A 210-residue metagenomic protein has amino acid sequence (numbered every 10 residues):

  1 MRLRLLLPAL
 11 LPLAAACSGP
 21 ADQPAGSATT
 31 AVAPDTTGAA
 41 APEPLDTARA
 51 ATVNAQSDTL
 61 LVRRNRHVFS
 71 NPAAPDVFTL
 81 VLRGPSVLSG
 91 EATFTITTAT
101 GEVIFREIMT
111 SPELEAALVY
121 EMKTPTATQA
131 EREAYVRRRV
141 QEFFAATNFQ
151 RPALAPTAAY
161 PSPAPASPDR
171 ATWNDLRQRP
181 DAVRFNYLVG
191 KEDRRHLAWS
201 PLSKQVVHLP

Functional and structural regions predicted by a protein language model:
M1-A15: Sec-dependent bacterial lipoprotein signal peptides
C17-A21: Bacterial signal peptide processing site
A74, S86, T95-R106, P112 (+1 more regions): Residue-level signal for glycine
A74-L82, D181-Y187: Short beta-strand elements that form the blades of beta-propeller/WD-repeat-like and other beta-sheet-rich scaffold
E107-A164: Long, charged/polar, surface-exposed segments that mediate recognition or autoinhibition
P163-D181: Short linear interaction motifs
F185-L209: Short, exposed beta-strand-loop hairpins at the edges of beta-sheets in extracellular/periplasmic proteins
